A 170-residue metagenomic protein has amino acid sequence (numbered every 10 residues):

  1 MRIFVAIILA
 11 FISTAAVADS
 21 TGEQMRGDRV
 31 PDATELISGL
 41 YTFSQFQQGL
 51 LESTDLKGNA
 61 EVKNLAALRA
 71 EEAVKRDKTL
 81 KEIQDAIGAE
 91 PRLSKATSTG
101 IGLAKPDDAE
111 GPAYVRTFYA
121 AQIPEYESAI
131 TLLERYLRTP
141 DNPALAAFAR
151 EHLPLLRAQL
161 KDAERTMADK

Functional and structural regions predicted by a protein language model:
M1-I8: Sec-dependent signal peptide recognition, specifically the positively charged N-region followed immediately by
S13-A15: N-terminal signal peptide c-region/cleavage motif recognized by signal peptidases
A18-K170: His/Met- and acidic-residue-enriched segments that coordinate or traffic transition-metal cofactors and support
